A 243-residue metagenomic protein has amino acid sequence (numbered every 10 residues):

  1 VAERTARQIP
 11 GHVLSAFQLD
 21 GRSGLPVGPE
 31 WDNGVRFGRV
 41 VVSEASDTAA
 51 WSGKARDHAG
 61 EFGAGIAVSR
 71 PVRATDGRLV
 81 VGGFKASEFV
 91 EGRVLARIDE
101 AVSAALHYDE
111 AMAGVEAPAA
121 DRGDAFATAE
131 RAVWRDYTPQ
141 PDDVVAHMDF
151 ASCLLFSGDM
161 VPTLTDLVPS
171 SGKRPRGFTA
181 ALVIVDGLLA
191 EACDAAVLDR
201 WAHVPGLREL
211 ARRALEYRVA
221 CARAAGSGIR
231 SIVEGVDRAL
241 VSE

Functional and structural regions predicted by a protein language model:
A6-D20, S43-G83, E91-Y108: A conserved alpha-helical element in kinase catalytic cores
H12, C221-E243: ATP/Mg2+ or Mg2+-diphosphate-binding catalytic cores that bind nucleotide phosphates or diphosphates via glycine-rich
D20-W31: An N-terminal domain-cap segment
E30-F37, V41-V42, P71, W134-R174: Active-site acidic catalytic loop and adjacent metal/ATP-binding pocket of ATP-dependent phosphoryl transfer enzymes
H58-A59, V90-H147: Conserved kinase catalytic-core helix
G77-I98, E110-A117, E216-R230: A glycine-centered beta->alpha junction motif in the catalytic cores of kinase/phosphotransferase enzymes
S157-G206: Active-site Asp-x-Gly
H203-A220: C-terminal structured domain segments
